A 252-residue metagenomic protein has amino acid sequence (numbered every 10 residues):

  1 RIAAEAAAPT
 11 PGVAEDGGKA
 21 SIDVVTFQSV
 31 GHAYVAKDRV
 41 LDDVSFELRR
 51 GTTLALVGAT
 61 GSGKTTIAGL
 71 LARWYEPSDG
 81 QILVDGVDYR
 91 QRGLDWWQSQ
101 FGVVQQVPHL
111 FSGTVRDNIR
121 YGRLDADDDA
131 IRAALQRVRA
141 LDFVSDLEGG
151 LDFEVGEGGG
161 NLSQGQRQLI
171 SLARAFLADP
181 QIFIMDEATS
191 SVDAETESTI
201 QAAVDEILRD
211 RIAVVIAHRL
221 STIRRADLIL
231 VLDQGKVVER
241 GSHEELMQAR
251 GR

Functional and structural regions predicted by a protein language model:
R1-A14: Transmembrane helical bundles of ABC transporter permease domains
P9, D16-R252: ABC-type nucleotide-binding domain
